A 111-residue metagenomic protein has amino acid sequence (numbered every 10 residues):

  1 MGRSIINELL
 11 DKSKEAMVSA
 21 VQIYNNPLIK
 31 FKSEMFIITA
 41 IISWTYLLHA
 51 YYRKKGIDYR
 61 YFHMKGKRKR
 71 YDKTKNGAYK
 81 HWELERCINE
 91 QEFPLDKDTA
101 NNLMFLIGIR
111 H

Functional and structural regions predicted by a protein language model:
M1-T39: Charged alpha-helical initiation segments
S13-A16, A20, S43, A50 (+1 more regions): Amphipathic alpha-helices that form helix-helix packing interfaces
Q22-N25, L48-R53, H111: Charged/polar positions within long, soluble alpha-helices
I29-R68: N-terminal interaction modules that seed assembly of large macromolecular complexes
Y52-H111: A broadly used, surface-exposed interaction patch
